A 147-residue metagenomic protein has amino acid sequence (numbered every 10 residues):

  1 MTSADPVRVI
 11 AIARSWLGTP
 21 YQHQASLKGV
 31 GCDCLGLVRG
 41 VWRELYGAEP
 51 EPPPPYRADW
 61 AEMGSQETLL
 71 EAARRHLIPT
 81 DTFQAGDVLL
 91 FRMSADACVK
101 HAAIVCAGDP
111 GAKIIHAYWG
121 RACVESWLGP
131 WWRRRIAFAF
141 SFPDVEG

Functional and structural regions predicted by a protein language model:
M1-T19, W127-G147: Non-catalytic ligand/cofactor/substrate-binding and regulatory segments of enzyme domains
T2-I10, E51-V124: ...with weaker cross-activation on analogous glycine-rich loops/strands in unrelated enzymes
A11-G31, P50-P52: Active-site nucleophile-His-acid catalytic modules used for acyl/amide transfer and hydrolysis across diverse enzymes
L17, W42-Y46, A107: Hydrophobic/aromatic-lined pockets within catalytic cores
Y21, R75-T80, R135-F138: Short secondary-structure junctions
H23, G29, A58, E62 (+5 more regions): Generic structural "secondary-structure junction" signal
S26-L45: Active-site nucleophilic cysteine motif
K28, P110, R121, P143-E146: Residue-level detector of flexible, active-site-proximal loop/helix-junction positions within diverse enzyme catalytic
